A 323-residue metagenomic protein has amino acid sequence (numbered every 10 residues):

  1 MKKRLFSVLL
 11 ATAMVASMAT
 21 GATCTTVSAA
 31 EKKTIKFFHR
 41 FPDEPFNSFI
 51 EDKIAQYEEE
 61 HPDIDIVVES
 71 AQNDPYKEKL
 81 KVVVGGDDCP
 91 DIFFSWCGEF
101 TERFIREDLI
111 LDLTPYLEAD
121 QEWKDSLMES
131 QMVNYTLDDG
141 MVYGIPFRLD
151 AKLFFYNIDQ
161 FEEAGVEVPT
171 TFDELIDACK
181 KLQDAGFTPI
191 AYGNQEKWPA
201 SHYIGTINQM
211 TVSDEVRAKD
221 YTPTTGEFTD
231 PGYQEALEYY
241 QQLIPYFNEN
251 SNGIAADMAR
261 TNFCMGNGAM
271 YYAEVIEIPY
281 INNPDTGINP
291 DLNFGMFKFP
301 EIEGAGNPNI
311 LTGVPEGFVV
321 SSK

Functional and structural regions predicted by a protein language model:
M1-K36, E59, L117: Short, low-complexity disordered leader/linker segments with a strong preference for bacterial N-terminal type II
E31-P42, I64-E69, D91-I92, Y143 (+1 more regions): Short, well-ordered beta-strand elements
K33, A55-E60, D65, G86 (+3 more regions): Extracytoplasmic/periplasmic substrate-recognition and gating elements
Q56-L127, N134, D159, E163-T170 (+2 more regions): Extracytoplasmic "Venus flytrap"/periplasmic binding protein-like
C97-L153, I176, H202-G205, G232 (+1 more regions): Hinge/lid segment of periplasmic solute-binding proteins
T114-L127, T211-E235, P284-N289, E301-N309: Short, solvent-exposed loop/beta-turn-alpha elements that line the ligand-binding surface or hinge of extracytoplasmic
D138-F147, K152, I176-T225, G268: Extracytoplasmic/periplasmic solute-binding protein
C179-L182, T222-N252: Glycine-centered hinge/linker elements that transmit conformational signals in sensory and ligand-binding systems
